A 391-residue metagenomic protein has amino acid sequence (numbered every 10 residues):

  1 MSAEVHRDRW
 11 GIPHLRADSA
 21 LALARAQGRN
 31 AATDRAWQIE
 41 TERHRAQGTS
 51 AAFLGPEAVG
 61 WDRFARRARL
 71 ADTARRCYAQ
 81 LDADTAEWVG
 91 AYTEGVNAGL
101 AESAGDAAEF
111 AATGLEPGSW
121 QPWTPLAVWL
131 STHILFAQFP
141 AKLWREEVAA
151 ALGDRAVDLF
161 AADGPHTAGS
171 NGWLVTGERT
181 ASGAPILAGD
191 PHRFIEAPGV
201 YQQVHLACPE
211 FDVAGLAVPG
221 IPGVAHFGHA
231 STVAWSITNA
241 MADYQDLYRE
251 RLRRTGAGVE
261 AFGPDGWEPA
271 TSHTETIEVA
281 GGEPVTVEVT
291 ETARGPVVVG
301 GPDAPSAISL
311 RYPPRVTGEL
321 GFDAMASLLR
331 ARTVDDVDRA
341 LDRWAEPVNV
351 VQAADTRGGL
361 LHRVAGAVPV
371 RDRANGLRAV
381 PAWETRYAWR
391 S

Functional and structural regions predicted by a protein language model:
S2-A197, P209, G215-L216, I221-V224 (+1 more regions): Substrate-recognition/specificity elements adjacent to catalytic centers across diverse enzyme folds
R16, L23-A26, G183-A184, I195-G199 (+10 more regions): Short helix/loop capping segments that flank catalytic or ligand/cofactor-binding pockets
D82, G95, A168-L174, C208-H226 (+5 more regions): Short alpha-helical segments and helix-capping/turn motifs at coil-helix boundaries
D84, G321-R343: Alpha/propeptide regions of enzymes that mature by internal proteolysis
N97-G105, R330, D342-E346: Sec-exported extracytoplasmic/periplasmic mature domains
G153, D212-E283, M325-R330: Compact, glycine/acidic-enriched structural inserts
G169, A217-V218, D303-S309, V316-M325: Flexible glycine/proline-enriched surface loops and loop-helix/loop-strand junctions
P219, E346-S391: Hydrophobic alpha-helical segments
